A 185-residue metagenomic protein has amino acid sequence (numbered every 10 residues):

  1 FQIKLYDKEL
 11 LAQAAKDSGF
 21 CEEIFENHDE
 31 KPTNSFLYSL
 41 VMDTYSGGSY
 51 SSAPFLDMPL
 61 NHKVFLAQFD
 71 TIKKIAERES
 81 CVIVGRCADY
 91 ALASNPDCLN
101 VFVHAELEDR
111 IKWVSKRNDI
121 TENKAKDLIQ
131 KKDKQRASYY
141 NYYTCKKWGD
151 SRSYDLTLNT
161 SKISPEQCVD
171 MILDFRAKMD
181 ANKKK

Functional and structural regions predicted by a protein language model:
F1-Y6: Post-Walker A helix-loop "phosphate-sensing" segment adjacent to the P-loop in P-loop NTPases
L10-S80: ATP-dependent small-molecule kinase phosphotransfer cores that center on conserved nucleotide phosphate-binding segments
E30-S46, T121-E166: Small-molecule kinase domains that catalyze NTP-dependent phosphoryl transfer to phosphate-bearing small molecules
F69, P165-L173: Short, amphipathic alpha-helical "lid/cap" segments that border enzyme active or binding sites
I75, C87-N95: RNA pseudouridine synthases
S94-R117, E122-Q130: Conserved phosphate-donor/acceptor-positioning beta-strand/loop module used by diverse small-molecule
M179-K185: C-terminal helical "lid" subdomain and adjoining coupling/linker elements of P-loop NTPases
